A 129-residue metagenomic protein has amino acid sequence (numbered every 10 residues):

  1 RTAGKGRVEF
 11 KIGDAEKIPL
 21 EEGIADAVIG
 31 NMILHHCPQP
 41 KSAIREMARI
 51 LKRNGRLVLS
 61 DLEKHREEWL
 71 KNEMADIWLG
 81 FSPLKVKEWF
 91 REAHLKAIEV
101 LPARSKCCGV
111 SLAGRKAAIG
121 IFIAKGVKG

Functional and structural regions predicted by a protein language model:
A3, P38, K52: Short conserved AdoMet
G4-I18: Conserved SAM-binding strand-loop segment of SAM-dependent methyltransferases
K11, I29, V58: Conserved Rossmann-like nucleotide-binding pocket used by diverse enzymes that bind dinucleotide cofactors
E16-V28: A short acidic, Gly/Pro-enriched loop at the edge of an enzyme's catalytic core that lines a small-molecule cofactor
D26-Q39: A short SAM/SAH-binding and catalytic strip from SAM-dependent methyltransferases
P38-S42, E67: Short N-terminal helix/helix-N-cap motif within the alpha/beta-hydrolase-1
K41-R56: A short glycine-rich, Lys/Arg-flanked "PGG" loop and its adjoining helix->strand segment in the class I
V58-A118, I123-K125: C-terminal alpha-helical "lid/dimerization" subdomain adjacent to the S-adenosyl-L-methionine
